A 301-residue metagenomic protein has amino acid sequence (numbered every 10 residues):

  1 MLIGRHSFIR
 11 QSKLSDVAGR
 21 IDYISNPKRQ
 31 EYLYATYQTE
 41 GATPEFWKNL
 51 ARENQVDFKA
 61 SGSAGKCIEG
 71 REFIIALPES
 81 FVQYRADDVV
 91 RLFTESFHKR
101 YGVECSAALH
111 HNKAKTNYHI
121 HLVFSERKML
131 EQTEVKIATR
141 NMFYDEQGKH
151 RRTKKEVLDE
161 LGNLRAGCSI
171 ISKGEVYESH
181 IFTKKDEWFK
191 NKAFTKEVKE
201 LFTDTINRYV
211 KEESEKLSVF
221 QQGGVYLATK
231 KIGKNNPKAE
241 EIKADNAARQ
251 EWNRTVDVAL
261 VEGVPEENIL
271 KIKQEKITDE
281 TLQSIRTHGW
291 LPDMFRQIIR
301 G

Functional and structural regions predicted by a protein language model:
M1-G301: N-terminal nicking endonuclease/strand-transfer module with a His-rich metal-binding environment and a catalytic Tyr
